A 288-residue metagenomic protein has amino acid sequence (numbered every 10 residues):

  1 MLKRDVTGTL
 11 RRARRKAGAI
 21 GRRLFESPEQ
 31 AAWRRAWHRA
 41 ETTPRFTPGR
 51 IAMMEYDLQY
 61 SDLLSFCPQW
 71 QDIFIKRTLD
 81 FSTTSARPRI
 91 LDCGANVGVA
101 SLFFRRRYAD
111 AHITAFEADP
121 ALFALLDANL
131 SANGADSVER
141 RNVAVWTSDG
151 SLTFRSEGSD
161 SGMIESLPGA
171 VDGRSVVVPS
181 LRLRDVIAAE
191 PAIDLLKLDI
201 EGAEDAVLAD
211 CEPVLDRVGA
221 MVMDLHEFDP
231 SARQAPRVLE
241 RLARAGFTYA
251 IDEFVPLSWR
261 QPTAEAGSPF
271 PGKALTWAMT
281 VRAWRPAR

Functional and structural regions predicted by a protein language model:
M1-R288: Phosphate/nucleotide-binding beta-alpha loop and adjacent structural elements of enzyme active sites
